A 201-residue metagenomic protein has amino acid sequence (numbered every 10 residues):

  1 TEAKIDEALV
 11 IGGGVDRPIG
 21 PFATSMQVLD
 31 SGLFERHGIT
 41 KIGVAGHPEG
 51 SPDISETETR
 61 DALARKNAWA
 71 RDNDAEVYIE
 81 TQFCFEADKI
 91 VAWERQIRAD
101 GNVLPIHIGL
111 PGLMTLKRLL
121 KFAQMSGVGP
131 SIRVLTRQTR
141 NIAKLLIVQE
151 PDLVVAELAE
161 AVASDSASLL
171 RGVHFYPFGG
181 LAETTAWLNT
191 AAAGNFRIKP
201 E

Functional and structural regions predicted by a protein language model:
T1, S55-W69, P151-V162: Short, acidic/polar
T1-D61, L170-R171, T190: Active-site beta->alpha loop and helix N-cap motifs at the rims of alpha/beta catalytic domains
T1-K4, D30-G38, N67-D72, A99 (+1 more regions): Acidic (Asp/Glu)-rich catalytic clusters
G13-D16, A45-S51, Q82-E86, G109-T115 (+1 more regions): Active-site beta-loop-alpha junctions enriched in small/polar residues
K66, A75, I108, V173: Conserved, mostly hydrophobic/aromatic
D72, V77-F83: Extended serine/threonine-enriched, polar tracts that run as long, contiguous segments within proteins
L104-S168: Catalytic-face loop-and-helix region of soluble metabolic enzyme cores
L181-E201: C-terminal helical cap(s) of enzyme catalytic domains, especially alpha/beta-barrels
